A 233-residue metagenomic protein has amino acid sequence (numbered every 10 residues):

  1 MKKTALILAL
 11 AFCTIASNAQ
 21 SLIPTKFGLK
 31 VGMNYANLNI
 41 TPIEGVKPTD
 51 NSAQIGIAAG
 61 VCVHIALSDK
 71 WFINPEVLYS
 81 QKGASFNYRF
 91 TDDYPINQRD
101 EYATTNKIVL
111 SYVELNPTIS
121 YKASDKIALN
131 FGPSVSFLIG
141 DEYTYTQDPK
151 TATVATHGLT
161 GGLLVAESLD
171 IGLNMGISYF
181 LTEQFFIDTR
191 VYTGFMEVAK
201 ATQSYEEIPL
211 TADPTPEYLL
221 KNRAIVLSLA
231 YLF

Functional and structural regions predicted by a protein language model:
S21, I65-D69, Y121-D125, L181-E183 (+1 more regions): Outer-membrane beta-barrel strand-turn architecture
F27, I55-V61, V113-P117, V135 (+2 more regions): Hydrophobic, lipid-facing positions within transmembrane beta-strands of outer-membrane proteins
L29-V31, P75-V77, P117, F131 (+3 more regions): Membrane-embedded beta-strand positions of outer-membrane beta-barrel proteins
M33-N37, Y79-G83, S111, V135-I139 (+2 more regions): Transmembrane beta-strands of outer-membrane beta-barrel pores
L38-N51, G83-S111, I139-A166, V198-Y218: Flexible, solvent-exposed loop segments that connect beta-strands
V63-I65, I119-Y121, F137, Y179 (+2 more regions): Residue-level signature of outer-membrane beta-barrel architecture
K70-I73, K126-L129, E183-T189: Repeated loop/turn-to-beta-strand initiation elements of outer-membrane beta-barrel proteins
H157-F233: Predominantly the C-terminal beta-signal and adjacent terminal strand-loop region of outer-membrane beta-barrel
